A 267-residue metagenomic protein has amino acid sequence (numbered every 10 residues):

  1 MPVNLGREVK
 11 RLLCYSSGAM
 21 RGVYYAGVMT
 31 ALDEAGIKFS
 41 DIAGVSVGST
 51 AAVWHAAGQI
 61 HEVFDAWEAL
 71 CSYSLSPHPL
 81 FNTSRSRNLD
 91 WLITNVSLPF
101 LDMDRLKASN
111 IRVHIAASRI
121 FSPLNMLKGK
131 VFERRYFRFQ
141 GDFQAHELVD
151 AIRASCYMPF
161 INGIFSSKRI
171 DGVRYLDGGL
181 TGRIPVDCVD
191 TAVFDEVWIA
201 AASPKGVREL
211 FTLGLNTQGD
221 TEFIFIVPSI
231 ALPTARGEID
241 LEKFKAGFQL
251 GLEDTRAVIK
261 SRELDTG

Functional and structural regions predicted by a protein language model:
M1-V45, V53-G267: Patatin-like phospholipase
